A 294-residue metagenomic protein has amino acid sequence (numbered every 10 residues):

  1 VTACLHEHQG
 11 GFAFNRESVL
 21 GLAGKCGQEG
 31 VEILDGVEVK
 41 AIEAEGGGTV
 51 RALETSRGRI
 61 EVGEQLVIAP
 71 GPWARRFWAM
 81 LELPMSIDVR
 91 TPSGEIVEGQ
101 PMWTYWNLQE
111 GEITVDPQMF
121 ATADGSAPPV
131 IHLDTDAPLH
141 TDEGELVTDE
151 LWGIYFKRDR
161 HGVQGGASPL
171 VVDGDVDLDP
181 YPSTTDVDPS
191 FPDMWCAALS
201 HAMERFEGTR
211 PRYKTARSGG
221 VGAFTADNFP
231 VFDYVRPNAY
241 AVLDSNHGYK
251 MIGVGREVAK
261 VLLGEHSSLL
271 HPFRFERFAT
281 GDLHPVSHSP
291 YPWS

Functional and structural regions predicted by a protein language model:
T2-Q65, A69-R76: Helical element adjacent to the flavin cofactor pocket in flavoenzyme catalytic cores
K25-E29, M80, V261-E265: Active-site catalytic microenvironments for nucleophilic, acid-base chemistry
A44, F77-A79, D175, M251: Short glycine-/acidic-enriched loop or helix-start segments at secondary-structure transitions that form or flank
G48-R51, G162-Q164, A239-Y240: Hydrophobic residues embedded in beta-strands of well-ordered beta-sheets
S56-G144: Central helical "cap/lid" subdomain
D88-P92, V97-P101, M203-G219, S268-L269: A short coil-to-beta-strand element that immediately follows conserved catalytic motifs
E110-P237: Active-site lid/adjacent beta-loop-alpha segment flanking the redox-cofactor pocket in flavoenzymes
Y234-S294: C-terminal lid/capping helical subdomain adjacent to the catalytic/cofactor pocket in oxidative enzymes
